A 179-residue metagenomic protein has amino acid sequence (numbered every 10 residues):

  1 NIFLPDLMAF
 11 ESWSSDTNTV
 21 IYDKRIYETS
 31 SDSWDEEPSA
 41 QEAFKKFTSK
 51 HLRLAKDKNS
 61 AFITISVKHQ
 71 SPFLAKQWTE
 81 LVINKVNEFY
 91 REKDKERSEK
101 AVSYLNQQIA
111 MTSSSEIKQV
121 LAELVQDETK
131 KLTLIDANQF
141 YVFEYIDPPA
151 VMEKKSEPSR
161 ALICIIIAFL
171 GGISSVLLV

Functional and structural regions predicted by a protein language model:
I2-V142, P148: Soluble oligomerization/assembly scaffold segments of membrane-associated complexes
E128-L170, V179: Interfacial amphipathic helix/helix-coil modules that most often lie immediately N-terminal to a transmembrane helix
